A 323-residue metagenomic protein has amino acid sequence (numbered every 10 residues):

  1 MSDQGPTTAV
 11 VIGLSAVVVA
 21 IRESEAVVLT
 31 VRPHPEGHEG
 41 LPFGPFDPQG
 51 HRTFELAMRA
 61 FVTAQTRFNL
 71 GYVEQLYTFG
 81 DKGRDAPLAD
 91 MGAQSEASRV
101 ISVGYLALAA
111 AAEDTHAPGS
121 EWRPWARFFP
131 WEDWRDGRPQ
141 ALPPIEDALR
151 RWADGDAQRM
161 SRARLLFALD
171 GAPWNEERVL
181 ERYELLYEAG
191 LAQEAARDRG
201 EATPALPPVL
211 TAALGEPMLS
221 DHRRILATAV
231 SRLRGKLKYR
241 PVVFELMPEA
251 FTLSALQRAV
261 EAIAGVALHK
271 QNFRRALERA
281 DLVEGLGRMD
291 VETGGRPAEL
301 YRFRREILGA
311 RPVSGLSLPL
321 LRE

Functional and structural regions predicted by a protein language model:
M1, I21-T30, G50-G80, L253-Q257 (+3 more regions): Core subunits and conserved enzymes of cellular information-processing and envelope-translocation systems across
S2-L41, L70: N-terminal strand-loop-strand
P33, A229-F251: Positively charged, polyanion-binding regions of nucleic-acid-associated proteins
L41-H51, V243-L246: Short histidine-centered catalytic/ligand-binding loop motif
P48, L56-A195, K236-V243, A280-E284: Active-site segment of metal-dependent pyrophosphate-handling enzymes, primarily the Nudix hydrolase catalytic core
R99-I101, A107, D281-E323: Long, intrinsically disordered, low-complexity Ser/Thr/Pro-rich regulatory/activation regions of nuclear proteins
R258-A267: Short helix-coil junctions and helix-kink-helix linkers
A267-L286: Charge-enriched amphipathic alpha-helical scaffolds
